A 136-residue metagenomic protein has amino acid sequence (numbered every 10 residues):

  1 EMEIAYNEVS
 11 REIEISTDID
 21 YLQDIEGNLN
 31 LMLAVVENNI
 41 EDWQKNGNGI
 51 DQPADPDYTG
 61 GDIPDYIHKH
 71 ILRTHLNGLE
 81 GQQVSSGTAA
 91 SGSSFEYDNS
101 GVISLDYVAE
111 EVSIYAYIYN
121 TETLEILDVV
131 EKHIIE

Functional and structural regions predicted by a protein language model:
E1-E136: Short, conserved sequence motifs used for protein processing/export or organelle targeting and for catalysis
